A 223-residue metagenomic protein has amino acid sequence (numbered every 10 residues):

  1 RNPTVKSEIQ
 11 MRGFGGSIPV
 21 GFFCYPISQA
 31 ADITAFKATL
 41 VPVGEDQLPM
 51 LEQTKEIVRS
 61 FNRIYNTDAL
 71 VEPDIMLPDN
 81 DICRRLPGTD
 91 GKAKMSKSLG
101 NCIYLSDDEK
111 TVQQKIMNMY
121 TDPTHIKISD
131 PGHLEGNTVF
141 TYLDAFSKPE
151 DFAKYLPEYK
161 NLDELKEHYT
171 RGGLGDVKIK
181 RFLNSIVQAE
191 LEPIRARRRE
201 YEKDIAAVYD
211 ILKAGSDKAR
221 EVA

Functional and structural regions predicted by a protein language model:
R1-G91: Divalent-metal (Mg2+/Mn2+/Ca2+)-assisted nucleotide/phosphate chemistry catalytic cores
P49, K55-A223: Conserved nucleotide- and phosphate/pyrophosphate-binding catalytic cores in adenylate/nucleotidyl-handling enzymes
